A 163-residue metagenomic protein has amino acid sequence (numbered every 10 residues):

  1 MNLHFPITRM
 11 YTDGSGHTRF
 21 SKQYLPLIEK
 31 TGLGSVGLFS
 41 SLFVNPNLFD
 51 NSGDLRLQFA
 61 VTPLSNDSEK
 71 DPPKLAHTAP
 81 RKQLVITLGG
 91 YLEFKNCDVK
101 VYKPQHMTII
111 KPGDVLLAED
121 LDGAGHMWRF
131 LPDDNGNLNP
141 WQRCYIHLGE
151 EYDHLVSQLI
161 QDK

Functional and structural regions predicted by a protein language model:
M1-T12, K103: Short acidic, Pro/Gly- and aromatic-enriched capping/linker segments at domain boundaries
D13-G14, L88: Short, ordered coil/turn segments that flank beta-strands lining enzyme active or ligand-binding pockets
G14-K74, W141-I146: A short glycine-rich, His/Asp/Glu-containing loop-to-beta-strand
F59-S65, T78-F94, D98, H147: Short, conserved beta-strand element in jelly-roll/cupin
P72-P73, R81, P104: Short, solvent-exposed loop/turn positions at domain surfaces that link secondary-structure elements or cap domain
C97-D122: Short acidic-glycine-tyrosine-enriched beta hairpin
L117-L121, G125-L155: A short hydrophobic beta-strand segment most commonly corresponding to one strand of the jelly-roll/cupin
